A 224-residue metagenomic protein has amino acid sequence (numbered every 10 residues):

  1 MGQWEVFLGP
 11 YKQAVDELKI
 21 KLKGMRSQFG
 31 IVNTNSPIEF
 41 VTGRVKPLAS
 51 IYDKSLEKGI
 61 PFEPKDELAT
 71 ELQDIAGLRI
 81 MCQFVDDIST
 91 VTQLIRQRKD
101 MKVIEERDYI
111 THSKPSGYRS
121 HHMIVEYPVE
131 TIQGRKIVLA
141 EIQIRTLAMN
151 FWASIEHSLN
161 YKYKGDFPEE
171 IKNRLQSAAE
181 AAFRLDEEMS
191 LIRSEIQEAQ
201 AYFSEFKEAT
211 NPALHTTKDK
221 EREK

Functional and structural regions predicted by a protein language model:
M1-Q28, E141-K224: An acidic, glycine-/histidine-flanked metal-binding catalytic module
L8, S36-V41, L68, A199: Basic, low-complexity intrinsically disordered segments
A14, L72-D74, G117: Solvent-exposed loop and beta-edge segments used for protein-protein assembly and interaction
A14-V15, K19, K23-I60: Surface-exposed, low-hydrophobicity interaction/linker segments
I60-P64, I132-R135: Short, glycine- and charge-enriched coil/turn segments that flank and shape catalytic ligand pockets
P64-Q73: Short, flexible, solvent-exposed loop/turn segments with mixed acidic/basic and small polar residues
A69, C82-L191: Long beta-strand-rich cores associated with HINT superfamily self-processing modules
G77-M81: Terminal, regulation- and interaction-focused segments at domain boundaries
